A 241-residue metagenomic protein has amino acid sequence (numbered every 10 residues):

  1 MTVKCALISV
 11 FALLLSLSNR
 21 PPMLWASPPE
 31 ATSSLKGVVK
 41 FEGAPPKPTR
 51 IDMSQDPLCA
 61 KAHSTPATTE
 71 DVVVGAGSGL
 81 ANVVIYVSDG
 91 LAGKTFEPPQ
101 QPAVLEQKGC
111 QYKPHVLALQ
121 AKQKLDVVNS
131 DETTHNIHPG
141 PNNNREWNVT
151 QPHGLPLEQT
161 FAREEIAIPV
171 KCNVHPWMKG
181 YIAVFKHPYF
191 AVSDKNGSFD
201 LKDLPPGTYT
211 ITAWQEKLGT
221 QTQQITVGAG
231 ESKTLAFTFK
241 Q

Functional and structural regions predicted by a protein language model:
M1-C5: Positively charged n-region of N-terminal signal peptides that target proteins for export
A6-R20: Bacterial N-terminal signal peptides
W25-Q241: Extracytoplasmic copper-binding redox domains, predominantly the cupredoxin/blue-copper superfamily
